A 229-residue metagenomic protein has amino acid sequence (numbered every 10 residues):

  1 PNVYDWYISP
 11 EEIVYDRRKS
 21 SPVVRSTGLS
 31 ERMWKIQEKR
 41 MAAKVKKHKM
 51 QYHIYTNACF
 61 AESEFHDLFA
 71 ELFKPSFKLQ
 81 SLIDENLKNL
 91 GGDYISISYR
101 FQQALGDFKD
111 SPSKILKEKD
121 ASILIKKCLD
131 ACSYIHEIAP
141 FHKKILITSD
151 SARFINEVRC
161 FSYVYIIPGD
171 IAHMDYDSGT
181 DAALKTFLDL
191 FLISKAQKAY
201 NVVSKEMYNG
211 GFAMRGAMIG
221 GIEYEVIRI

Functional and structural regions predicted by a protein language model:
P1, K144-A152, S204-K205, R228-I229: Acidic carboxylate-rich catalytic motifs and surrounding loops in phosphoryl-/glycosyl-chemistry enzymes
P1-S122: Secretory-pathway glycan-assembly enzymes, especially type II membrane glycosyltransferases that use nucleotide-sugar
N2-V14, R153-Y163, F212-M218: Short, aromatic/basic amphipathic alpha-helical patches
G92, P140, S194: Structured loop/turn residues at beta-strand edges in well-structured enzyme cores
Y94-I95, K144, K198: Structural motif
S98-G106, S111, K126-G179: Catalytic donor nucleotide-activated moiety binding site of glycosyltransferases and closely related
L105-S122, M174-A183, K205-N209: Short, flexible/disordered intra-domain loops and linkers
L184-I229: A donor-sugar binding/catalytic signature common to diverse glycosyltransferases and related nucleotide-sugar
